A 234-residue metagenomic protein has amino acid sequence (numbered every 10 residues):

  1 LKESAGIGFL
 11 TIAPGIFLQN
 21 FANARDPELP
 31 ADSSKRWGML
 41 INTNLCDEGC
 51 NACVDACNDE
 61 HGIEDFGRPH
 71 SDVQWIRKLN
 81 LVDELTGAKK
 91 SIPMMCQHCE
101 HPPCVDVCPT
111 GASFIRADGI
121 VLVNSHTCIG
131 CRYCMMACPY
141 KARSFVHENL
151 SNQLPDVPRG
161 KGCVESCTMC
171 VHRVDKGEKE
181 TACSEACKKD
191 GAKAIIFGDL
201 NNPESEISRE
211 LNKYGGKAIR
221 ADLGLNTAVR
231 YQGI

Functional and structural regions predicted by a protein language model:
L1-I234: Non-ligating segments of multi-cofactor redox enzymes
